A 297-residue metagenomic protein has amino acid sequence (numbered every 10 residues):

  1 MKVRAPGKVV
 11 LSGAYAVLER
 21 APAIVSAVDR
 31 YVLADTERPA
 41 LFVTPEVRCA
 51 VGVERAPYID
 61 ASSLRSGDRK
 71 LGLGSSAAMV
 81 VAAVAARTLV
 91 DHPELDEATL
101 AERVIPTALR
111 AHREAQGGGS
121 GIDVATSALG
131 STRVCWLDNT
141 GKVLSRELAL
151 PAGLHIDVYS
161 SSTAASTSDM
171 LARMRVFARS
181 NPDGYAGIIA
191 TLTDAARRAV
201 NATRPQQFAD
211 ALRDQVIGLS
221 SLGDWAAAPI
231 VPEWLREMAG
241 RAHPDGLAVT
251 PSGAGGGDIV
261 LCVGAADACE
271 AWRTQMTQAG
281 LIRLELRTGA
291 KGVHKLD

Functional and structural regions predicted by a protein language model:
K2-S12, V17-L18, V25, L33-R69 (+4 more regions): C-terminal nucleotide
V28, G72-E97: DPxDG-like acidic metal-binding loop motif
G255-G257: Glycine-rich nucleotide-binding loop
